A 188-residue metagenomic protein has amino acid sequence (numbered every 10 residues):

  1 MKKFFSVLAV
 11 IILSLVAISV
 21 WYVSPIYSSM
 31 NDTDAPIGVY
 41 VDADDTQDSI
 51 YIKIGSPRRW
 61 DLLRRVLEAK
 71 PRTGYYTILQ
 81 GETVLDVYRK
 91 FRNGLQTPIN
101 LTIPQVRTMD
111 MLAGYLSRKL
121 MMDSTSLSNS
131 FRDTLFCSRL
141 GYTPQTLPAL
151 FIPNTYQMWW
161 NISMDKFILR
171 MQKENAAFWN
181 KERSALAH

Functional and structural regions predicted by a protein language model:
M1-H188: Conserved catalytic or metal-liganding residues and their short signature motifs at active sites of enzymes
